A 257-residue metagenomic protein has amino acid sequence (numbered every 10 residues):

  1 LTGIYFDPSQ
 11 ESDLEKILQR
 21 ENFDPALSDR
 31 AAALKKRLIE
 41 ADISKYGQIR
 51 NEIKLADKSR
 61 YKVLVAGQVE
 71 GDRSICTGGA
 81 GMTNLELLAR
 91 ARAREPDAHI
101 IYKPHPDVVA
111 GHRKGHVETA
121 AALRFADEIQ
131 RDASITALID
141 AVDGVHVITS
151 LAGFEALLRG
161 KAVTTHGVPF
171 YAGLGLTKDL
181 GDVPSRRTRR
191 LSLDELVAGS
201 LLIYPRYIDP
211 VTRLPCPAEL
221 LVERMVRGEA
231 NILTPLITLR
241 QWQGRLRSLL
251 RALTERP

Functional and structural regions predicted by a protein language model:
L1-P257: Catalytic-core helical/loop segments in enzymes performing group transfer/polymerization on anionic/lipid-linked
